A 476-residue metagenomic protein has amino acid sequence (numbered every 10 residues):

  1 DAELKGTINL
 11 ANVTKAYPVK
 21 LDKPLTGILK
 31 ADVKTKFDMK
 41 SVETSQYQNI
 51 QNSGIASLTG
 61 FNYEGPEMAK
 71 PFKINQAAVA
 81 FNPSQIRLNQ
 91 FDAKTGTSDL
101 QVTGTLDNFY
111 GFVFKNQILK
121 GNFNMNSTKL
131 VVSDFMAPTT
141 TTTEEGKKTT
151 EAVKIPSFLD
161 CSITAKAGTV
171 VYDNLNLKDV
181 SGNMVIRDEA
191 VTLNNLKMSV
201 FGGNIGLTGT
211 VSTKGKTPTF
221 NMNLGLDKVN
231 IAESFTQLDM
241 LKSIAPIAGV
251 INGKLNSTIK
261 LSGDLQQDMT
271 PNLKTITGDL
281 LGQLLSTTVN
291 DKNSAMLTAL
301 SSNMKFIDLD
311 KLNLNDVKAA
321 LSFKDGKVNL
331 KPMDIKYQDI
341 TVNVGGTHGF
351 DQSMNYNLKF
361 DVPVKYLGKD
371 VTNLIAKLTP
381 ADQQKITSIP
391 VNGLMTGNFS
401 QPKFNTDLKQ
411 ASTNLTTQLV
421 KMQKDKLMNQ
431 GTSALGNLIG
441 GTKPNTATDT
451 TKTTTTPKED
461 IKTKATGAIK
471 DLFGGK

Functional and structural regions predicted by a protein language model:
D1-K36, Q48-E64, K70-L106, Y110 (+5 more regions): Small-residue helix/turn framework positions
V42-T44: Single-stranded nucleic-acid-binding OB-fold domains
A137-K154: Intrinsically disordered, low-complexity segments enriched in small/polar residues
K148, K154-I155, G168, D407-K476: Interface/linker segment at the passenger-translocator junction of Type V secretion outer-membrane proteins
